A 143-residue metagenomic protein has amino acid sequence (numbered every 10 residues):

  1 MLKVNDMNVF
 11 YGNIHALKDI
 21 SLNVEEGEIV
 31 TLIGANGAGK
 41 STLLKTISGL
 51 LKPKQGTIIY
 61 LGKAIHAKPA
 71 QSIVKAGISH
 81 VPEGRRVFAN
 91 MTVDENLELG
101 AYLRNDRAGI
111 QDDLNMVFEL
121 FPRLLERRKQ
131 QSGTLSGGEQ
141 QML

Functional and structural regions predicted by a protein language model:
L2-V4, L17: Conserved structural motif at the start of ABC-family nucleotide-binding domains
G12, V30, K68, V93-D112 (+1 more regions): ABC-type ATPase nucleotide-binding domains, specifically the catalytic core motifs of the NBD
V30-T31, H80: Short beta-strand immediately N-terminal to the Walker A/P-loop
I33-A35: The feature captures the beta-strand-to-loop junction immediately N-terminal to the Walker
S48: Helix-to-loop junction immediately C-terminal to a conserved catalytic motif
G56-A64, A76, G109-L114: Conserved ABC transporter NBD signature motif
Q131-L135, E139: Conserved ABC ATPase signature
